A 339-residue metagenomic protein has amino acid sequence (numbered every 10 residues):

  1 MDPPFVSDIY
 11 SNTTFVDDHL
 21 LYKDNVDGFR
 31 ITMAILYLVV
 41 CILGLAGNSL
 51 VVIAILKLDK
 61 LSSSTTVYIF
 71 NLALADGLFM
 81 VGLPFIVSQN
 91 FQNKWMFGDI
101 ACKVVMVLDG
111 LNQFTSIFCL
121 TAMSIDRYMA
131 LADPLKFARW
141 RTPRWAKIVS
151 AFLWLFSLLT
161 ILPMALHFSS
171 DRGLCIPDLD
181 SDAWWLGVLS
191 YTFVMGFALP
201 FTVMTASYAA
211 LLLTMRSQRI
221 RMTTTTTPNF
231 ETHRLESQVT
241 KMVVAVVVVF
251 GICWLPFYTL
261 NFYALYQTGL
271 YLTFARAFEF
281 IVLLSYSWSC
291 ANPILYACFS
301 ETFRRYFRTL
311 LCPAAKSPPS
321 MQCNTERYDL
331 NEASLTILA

Functional and structural regions predicted by a protein language model:
M1-D24, S217-Q238, E301-A339: Intrinsically disordered regulatory tails of 7TM GPCRs
T13-K23, N90, K94-G110, F114 (+6 more regions): Loop architecture of class A 7-transmembrane GPCRs
V26-L38, S64-I125, A130-P143: Extracellular TM2-ECL1-early TM3 structural module of rhodopsin-like
F29-L58, A75: First transmembrane helix
Y37, A54, L78-N93, M106 (+6 more regions): Helix-to-loop junction signature of class
L45-L56, M80-P84, L111-L135, V149-A151 (+1 more regions): Cytoplasm-facing ends of alpha-helical transmembrane segments in multi-pass membrane proteins
L120-A132, M164-R172, T192-T226, M242-A264 (+1 more regions): Class A (rhodopsin-like) GPCR signature focused on the TM5-ICL3 interface and adjacent 7TM helical core
I252, Y258-F262, E279-R327: Seventh transmembrane helix
